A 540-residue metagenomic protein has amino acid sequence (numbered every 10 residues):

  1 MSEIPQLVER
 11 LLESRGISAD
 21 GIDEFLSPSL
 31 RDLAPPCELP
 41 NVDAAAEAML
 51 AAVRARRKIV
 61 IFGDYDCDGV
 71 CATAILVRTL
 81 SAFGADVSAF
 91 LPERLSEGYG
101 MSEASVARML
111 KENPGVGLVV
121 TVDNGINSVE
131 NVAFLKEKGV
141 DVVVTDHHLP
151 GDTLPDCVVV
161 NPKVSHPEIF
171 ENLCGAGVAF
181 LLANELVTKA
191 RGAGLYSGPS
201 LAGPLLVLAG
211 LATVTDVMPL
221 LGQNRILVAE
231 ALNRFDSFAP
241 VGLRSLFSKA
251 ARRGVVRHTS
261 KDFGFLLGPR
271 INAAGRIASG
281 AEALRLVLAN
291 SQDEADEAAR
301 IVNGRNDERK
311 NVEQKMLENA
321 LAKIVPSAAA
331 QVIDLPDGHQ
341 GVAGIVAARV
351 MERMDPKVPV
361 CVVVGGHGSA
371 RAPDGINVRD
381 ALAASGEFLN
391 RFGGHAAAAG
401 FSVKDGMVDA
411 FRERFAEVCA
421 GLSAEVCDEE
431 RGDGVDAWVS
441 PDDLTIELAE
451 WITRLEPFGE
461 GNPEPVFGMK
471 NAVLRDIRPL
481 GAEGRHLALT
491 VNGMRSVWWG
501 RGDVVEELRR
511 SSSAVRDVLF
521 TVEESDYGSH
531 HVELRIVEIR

Functional and structural regions predicted by a protein language model:
S2-G117, K138-G139, T188-E413, L480: Hydrophobic helix-and-loop "lid/oligomerization" segment in the mid-to-C-terminal part of catalytic domains
L12, V120, N272, I452 (+1 more regions): A residue-level signal for conserved active-site and pocket-lining positions in enzyme catalytic cores
R54-R57, E294-D334, I376, A383-R540: Mid-to-C-terminal polyanion-binding domains and interfaces
V60-I61, T121, N131, V143-V144 (+14 more regions): Structured core elements
A107-A176, F180-Y196: Active-site cavity-forming subdomains of large catalytic enzyme subunits
S128-N131, D156, C174-V178, L182 (+6 more regions): Internal, well-ordered alpha-helical segments in soluble enzyme and binding-protein domains
E130-L135, Q331, V346-R349, E447 (+1 more regions): A short acidic, amphipathic alpha-helical/loop segment
H147-H148, P162, H339, H395 (+1 more regions): Histidine-centered active-site/metal-ligand motif
